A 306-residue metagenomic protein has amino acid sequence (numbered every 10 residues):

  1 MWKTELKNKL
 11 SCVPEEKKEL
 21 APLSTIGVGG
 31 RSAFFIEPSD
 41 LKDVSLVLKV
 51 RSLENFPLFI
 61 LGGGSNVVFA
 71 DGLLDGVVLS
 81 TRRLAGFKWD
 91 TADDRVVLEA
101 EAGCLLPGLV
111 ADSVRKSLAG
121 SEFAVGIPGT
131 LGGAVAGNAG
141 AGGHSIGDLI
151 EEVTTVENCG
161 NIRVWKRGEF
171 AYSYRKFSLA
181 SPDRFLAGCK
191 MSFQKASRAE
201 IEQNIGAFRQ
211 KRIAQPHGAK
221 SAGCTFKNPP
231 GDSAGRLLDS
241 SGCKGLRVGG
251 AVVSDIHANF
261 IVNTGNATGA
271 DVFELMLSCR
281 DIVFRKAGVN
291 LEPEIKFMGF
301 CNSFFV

Functional and structural regions predicted by a protein language model:
M1, A21, S39-K42, C104 (+10 more regions): Conserved active-site and cofactor/substrate-binding residues in soluble primary-metabolism enzymes
M1-L131, A139: Anion-binding (especially nucleotide phosphate/pyrophosphate-binding) glycine-rich loop and adjoining beta-alpha core
P14-E16, V67, V156-L277, D281-V306: Phosphate/pyrophosphate- and phosphate-bearing ligand-binding catalytic cores of soluble enzymes
D75, E151, A187: Change "...and in nucleic-acid phosphodiester-cleaving endonucleases..." to "...and in nucleic-acid processing enzymes
G76-V78, A136-G140, H144, L149: DPxDG-like acidic metal-binding loop motif
G86-W89, E151-T155: Short polybasic amphipathic segments
G132-G133, G142-G143, R163: Core subunits and conserved enzymes of cellular information-processing and envelope-translocation systems across
A134-G137, Y172: Short Pro/Gly-enriched beta-strand edge/turn motifs at strand-loop
